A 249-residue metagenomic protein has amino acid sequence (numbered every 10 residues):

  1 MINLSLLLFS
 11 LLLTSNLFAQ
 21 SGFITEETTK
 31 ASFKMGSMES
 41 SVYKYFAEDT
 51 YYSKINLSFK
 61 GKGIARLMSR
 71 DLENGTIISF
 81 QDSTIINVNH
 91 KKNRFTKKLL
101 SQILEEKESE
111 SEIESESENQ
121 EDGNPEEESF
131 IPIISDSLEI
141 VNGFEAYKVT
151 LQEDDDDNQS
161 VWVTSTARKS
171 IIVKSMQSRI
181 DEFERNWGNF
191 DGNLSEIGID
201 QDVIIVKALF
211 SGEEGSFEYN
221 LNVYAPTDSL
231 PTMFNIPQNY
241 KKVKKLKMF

Functional and structural regions predicted by a protein language model:
M1-L6: Bacterial N-terminal signal peptides that target proteins for export
L7-F9, T14: Hydrophobic alpha-helical segments of integral membrane proteins
S15-A19: Sec/Tat signal peptide C-region and signal peptidase I cleavage site
S21-F249: Extended soluble regions of mature proteins
